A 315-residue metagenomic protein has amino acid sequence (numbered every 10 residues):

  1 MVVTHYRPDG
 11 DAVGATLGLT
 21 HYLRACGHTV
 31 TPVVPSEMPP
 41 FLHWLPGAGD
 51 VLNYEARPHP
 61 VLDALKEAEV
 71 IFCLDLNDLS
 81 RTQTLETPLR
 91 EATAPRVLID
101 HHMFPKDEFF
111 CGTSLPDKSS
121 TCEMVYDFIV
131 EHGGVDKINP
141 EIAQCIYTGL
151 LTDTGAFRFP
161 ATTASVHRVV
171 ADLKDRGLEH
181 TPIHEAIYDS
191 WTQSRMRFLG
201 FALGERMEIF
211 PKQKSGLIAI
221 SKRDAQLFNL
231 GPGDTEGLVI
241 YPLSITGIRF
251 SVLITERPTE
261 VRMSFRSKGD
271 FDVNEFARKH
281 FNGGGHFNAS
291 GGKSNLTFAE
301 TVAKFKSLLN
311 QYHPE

Functional and structural regions predicted by a protein language model:
M1-Y6, G14-T16, T20-P46, H59-L62 (+2 more regions): Hydrophobic helix-and-loop "lid/oligomerization" segment in the mid-to-C-terminal part of catalytic domains
R7-P8, L76-L79, H102-F104, K222-R223 (+1 more regions): Short glycine-rich anion-binding loops that position phosphate/pyrophosphate groups of nucleotides and phosphorylated
G10-T16, L79-Q83: Short glycine/serine/threonine-rich phosphate/pyrophosphate-binding segments that cradle anionic phosphate groups
G18-T20, P88-E91, S114-L115, R168: Glycine-rich, phosphate-binding/catalytic loops in enzymes
V30-P32, R96, I146: Hydrophobic/aromatic residues located in beta-strands of well-ordered beta-sheets within soluble catalytic
G47-L52, E91, S114-D117, G269: Short, hinge-like loop/turn segments at secondary-structure boundaries
Y54-C111: Active-site cofactor/cluster-binding pocket
I99-V169: Short alpha-helices
